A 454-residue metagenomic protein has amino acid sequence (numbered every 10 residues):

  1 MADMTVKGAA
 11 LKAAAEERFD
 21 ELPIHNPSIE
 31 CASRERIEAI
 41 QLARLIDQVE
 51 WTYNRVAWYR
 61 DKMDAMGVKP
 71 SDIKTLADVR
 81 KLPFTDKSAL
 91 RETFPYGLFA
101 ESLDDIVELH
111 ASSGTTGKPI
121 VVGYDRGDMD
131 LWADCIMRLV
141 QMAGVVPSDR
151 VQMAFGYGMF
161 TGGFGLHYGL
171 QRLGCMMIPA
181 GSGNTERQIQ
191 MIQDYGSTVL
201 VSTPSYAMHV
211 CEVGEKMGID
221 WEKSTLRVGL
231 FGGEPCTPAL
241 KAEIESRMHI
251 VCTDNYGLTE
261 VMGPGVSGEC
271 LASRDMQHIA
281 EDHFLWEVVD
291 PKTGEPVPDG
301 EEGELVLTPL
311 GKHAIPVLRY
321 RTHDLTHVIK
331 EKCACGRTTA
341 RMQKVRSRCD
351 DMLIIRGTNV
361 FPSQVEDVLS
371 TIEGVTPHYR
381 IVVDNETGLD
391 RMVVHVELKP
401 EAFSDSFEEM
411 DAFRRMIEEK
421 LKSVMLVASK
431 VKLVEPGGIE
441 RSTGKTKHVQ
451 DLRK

Functional and structural regions predicted by a protein language model:
M1-A111, G117-D134, Q141-M142, G388-V396 (+4 more regions): Nucleotide 5′-phosphate-binding alpha/beta core
R126-L139, R150-H209: AMP-binding/adenylate-forming
V145-D149: Short helix-loop-beta connector
R150-Q152, M217-C236: Conserved helix-loop-beta element of the AMP-binding
L200, L310-V427, G444: AMP-binding/adenylate-forming catalytic core of the ANL superfamily
Y206-T225, A242-S246: Adenylate-forming
R227, C236-K332: Conserved AMP-binding/adenylate-forming
G233, G257, G357: Active-site glycine-centered loops adjacent to acidic/histidine catalytic or metal-binding residues that shape
